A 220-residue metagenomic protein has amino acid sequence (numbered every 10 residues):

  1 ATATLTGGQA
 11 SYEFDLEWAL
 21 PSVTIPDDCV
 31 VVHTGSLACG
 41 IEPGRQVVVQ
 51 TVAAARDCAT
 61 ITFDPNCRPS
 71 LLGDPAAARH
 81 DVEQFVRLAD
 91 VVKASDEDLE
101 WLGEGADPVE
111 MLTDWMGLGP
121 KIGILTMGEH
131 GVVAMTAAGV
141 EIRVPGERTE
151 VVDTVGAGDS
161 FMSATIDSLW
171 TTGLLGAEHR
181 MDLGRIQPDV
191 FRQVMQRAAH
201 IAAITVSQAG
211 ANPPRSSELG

Functional and structural regions predicted by a protein language model:
A1, P21-D27, D81-Q84, L112-D114 (+1 more regions): Short, flexible, glycine/charge-rich loop motifs used to bind or transfer phosphoryl groups or to couple energy/partner
A1-I41, I61: Conserved N-terminal subdomain of the carbohydrate kinase-like
F14-P21, L71-A77, G105, D182-G184: Short gly/ser/thr-rich secondary-structure transition/capping motifs
L20-D28, T51-R56, W115-G117, E218-G220: Alpha-helix C-terminal capping segments
V31-D114, P120-K121, H130-G131: Conserved beta-alpha-beta core of the PfkB/ribokinase-like small-molecule kinase fold
E104-G220: Conserved phosphate-binding/catalytic region of the ribokinase-like
